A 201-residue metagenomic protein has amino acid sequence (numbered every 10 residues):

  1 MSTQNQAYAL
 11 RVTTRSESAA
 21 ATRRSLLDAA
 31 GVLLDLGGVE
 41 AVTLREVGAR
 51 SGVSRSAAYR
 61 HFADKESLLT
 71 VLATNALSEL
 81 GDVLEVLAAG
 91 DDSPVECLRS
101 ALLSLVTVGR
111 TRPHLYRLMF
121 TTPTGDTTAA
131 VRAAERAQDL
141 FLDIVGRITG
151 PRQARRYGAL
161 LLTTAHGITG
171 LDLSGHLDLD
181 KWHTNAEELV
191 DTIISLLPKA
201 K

Functional and structural regions predicted by a protein language model:
M1-G37, A41-E46, R50, S67-T70 (+1 more regions): Basic, helix-initiating cap at the start of DNA-binding domains
L34, L69-A76, M119, A130-A134: Alpha-helical DNA-contacting segments of helix-turn-helix folds
G52-F62: Short hydrophobic/aromatic patch on the recognition helix
V71, E85-H114, A134-Q138, G158-L161: Hydrophobic alpha-helical connector segments
V108, D126-L160, K181-S195: Amphipathic alpha-helical packing segments from all-alpha helical-bundle domains
V108-T128, G170-D178: Amphipathic alpha-helical segments used for helix-helix packing
T163-D180, S195-K201: Amphipathic C-terminal alpha-helical segment
